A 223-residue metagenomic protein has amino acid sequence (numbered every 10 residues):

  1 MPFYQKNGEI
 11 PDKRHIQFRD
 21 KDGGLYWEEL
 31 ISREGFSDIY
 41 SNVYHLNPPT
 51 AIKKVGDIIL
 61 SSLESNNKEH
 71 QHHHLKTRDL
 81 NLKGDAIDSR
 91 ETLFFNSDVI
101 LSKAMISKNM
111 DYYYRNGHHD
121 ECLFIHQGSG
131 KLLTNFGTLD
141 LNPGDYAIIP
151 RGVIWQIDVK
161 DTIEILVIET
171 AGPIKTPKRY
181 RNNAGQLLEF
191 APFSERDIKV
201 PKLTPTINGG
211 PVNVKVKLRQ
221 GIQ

Functional and structural regions predicted by a protein language model:
M1-Q223: Jelly-roll (double-stranded beta-helix
